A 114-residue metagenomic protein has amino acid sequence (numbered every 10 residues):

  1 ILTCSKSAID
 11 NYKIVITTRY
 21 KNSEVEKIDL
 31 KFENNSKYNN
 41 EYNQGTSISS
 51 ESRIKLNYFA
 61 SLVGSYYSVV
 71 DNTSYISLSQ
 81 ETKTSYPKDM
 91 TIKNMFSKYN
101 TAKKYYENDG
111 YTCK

Functional and structural regions predicted by a protein language model:
I1-K114: Subset-of-secretome marker
